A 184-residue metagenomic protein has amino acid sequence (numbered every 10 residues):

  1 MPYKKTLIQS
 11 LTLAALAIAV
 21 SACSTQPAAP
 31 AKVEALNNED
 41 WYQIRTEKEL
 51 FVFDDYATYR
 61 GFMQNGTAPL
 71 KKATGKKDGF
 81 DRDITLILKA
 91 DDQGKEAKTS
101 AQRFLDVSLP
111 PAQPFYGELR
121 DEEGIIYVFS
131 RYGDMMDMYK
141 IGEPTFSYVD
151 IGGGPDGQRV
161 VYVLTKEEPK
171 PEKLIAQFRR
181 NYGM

Functional and structural regions predicted by a protein language model:
P2-T12: Bacterial N-terminal signal peptides that target proteins for export
A19-A22: C-terminal motif of bacterial Sec signal peptides marking the signal peptidase cleavage site
S24-Q26: Bacterial signal peptide processing site
E39-T74: Post-signal-peptide N-terminal segment of Sec-exported extracytoplasmic proteins
L50-G61, I87, I125-D137: Extracellular/lumenal glycan-associated surfaces
A57, T74, G133-M138, P144-V149 (+1 more regions): Short, surface-exposed polybasic-aromatic patches that bind anionic ligands, especially phosphate groups
F80-P111, G154-M184: C-terminal partner/receptor-binding element of secreted or periplasmic proteins
D91-T145: Surface-exposed, polar helix/loop patches in the mature regions of secreted/periplasmic/lumenal proteins that form
